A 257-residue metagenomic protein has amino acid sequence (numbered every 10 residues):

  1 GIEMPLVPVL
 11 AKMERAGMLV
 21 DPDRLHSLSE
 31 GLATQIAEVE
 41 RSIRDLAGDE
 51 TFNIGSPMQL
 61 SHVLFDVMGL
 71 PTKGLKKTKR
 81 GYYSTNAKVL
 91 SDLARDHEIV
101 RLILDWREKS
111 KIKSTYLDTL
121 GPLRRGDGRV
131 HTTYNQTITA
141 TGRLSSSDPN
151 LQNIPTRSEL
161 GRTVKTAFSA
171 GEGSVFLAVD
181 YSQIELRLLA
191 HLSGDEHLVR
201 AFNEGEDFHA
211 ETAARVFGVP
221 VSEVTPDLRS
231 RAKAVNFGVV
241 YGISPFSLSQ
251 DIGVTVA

Functional and structural regions predicted by a protein language model:
G1-R162, S169, V175, E185 (+3 more regions): Conserved "right-hand" nucleotidyltransferase catalytic core of DNA-directed polymerases
I54, V179, A201-N203: Conserved, non-catalytic sequence blocks in retroelement Pol enzymes and Pol-derived host proteins
L70-L75, S193-E204: Cytochrome P450 catalytic domain signature, combining two hallmark sequence patches
T156-R157, A167-A170, H191-G194, E204: Short, surface-exposed loop/turn microsegments at beta-strand edges and helix-strand junctions
Y181-R187: Short acidic, Gly/Ser-rich segments with clustered Asp/Glu that frequently serve as metal-coordination loops in enzyme
E204-L228: Generic long, charged, amphipathic alpha-helical segments
V224-I243: Amphipathic, charged-and-aliphatic alpha-helical interface segments that function as noncatalytic docking
